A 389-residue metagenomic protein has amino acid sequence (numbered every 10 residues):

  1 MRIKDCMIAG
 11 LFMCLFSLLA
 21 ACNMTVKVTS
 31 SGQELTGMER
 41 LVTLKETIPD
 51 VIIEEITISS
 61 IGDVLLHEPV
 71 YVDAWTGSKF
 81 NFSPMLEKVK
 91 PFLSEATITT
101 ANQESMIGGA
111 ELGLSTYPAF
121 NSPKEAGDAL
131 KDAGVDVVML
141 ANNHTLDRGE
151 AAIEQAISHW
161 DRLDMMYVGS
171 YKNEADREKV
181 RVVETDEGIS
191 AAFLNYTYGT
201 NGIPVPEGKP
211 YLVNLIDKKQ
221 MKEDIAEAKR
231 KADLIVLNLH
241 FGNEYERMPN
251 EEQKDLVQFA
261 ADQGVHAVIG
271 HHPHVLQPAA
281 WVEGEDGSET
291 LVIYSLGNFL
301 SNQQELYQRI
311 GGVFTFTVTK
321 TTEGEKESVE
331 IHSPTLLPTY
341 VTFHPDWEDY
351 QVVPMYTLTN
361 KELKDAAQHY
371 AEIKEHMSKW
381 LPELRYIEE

Functional and structural regions predicted by a protein language model:
M1-K27: Sec-dependent N-terminal signal peptides of Gram-positive bacterial secreted proteins and lipoproteins
C22-E389: Acidic, metal/ion-coordinating pockets
